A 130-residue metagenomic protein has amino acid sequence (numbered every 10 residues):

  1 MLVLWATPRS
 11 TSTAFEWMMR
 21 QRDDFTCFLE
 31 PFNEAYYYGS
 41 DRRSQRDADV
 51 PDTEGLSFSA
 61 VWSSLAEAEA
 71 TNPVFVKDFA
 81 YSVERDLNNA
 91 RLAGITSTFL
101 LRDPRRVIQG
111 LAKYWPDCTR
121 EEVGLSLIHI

Functional and structural regions predicted by a protein language model:
M1-E69: PAPS-dependent sulfotransferase catalytic core
P8-S10, F32-A35, A80-V83, P104-V107: Short, solvent-exposed loop/turn segments at secondary-structure junctions
A14-F15, Y37, E84-L87, Q109-G110: Short glycine-/acidic-enriched loop or helix-start segments at secondary-structure transitions that form or flank
L65-L87: Glycine-rich phosphate-binding loop used to anchor ATP phosphates in small-molecule kinases, encompassing both
N88-G94: Short, conserved loop/helix-junction motifs that constitute active-site signature segments in enzyme catalytic cores
G94-L111: Conserved phosphate-donor/acceptor-positioning beta-strand/loop module used by diverse small-molecule
G110-E121: Surface-exposed cleft-lining segments at the edges of enzyme active sites
H129-I130: Conserved small/polar residues in nucleotide/adenosyl-binding loops
